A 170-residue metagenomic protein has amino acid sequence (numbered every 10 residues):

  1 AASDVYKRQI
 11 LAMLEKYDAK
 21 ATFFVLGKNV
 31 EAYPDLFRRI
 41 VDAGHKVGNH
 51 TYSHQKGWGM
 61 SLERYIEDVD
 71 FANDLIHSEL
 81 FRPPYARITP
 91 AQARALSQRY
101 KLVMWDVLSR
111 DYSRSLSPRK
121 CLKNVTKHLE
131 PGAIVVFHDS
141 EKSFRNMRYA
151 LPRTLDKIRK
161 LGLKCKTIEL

Functional and structural regions predicted by a protein language model:
A1-Y6: Short, small-residue-biased leader/transition segments that mark boundaries at the very start of proteins
I10-L11, Y33-R38, A91-L96: Distinct, well-ordered alpha-helical segments
A12-T22, H45-K46, Y52, L62-P90 (+3 more regions): CE4/NodB-like, metal-dependent polysaccharide N-deacetylase domain that modifies extracellular/periplasmic N-acetylated
K16-D18, N29-A32, R145-L170: C-terminal domain-boundary segment and adjacent tail
L26-K28, Y52, P83-A86, V107-R110 (+2 more regions): Active-site beta-loop-alpha junctions enriched in small/polar residues
E31-T51, G57: Short, surface-exposed acidic-centric catalytic microdomains
T51-M60, D111-S113: A short acidic, helix-capping loop that chelates divalent metal ions and anchors anionic groups
R87-H128, G162-L170: His/Asp/Glu-enriched short active-site or ligand-binding loop at hydrolase and phosphoryl-transfer sites
